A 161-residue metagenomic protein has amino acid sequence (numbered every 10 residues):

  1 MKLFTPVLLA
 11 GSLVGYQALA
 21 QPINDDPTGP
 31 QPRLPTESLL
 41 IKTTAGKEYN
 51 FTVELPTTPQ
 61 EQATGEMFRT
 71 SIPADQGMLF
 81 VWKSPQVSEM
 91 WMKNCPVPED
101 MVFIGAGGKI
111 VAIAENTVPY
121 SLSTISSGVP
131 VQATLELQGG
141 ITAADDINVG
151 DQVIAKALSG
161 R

Functional and structural regions predicted by a protein language model:
K2-L9: Sec-dependent signal peptide recognition, specifically the positively charged N-region followed immediately by
G15-Q17: N-terminal signal peptide c-region/cleavage motif recognized by signal peptidases
Q21-R161: Compact, glycine-rich, soluble single-domain proteins
